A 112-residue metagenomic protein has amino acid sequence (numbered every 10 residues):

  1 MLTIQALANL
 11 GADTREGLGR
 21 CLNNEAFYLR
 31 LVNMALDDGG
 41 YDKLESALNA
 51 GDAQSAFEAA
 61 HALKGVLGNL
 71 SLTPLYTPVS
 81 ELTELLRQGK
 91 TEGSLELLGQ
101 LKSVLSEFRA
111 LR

Functional and structural regions predicted by a protein language model:
M1-R112: Two-component system phosphorelay core
